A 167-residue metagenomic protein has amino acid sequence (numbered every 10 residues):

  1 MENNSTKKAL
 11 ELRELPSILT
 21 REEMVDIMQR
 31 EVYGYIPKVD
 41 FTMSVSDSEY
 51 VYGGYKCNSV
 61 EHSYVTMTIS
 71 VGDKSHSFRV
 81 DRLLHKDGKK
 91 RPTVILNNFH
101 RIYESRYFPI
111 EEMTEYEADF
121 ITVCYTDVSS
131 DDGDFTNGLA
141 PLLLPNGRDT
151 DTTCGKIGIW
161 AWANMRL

Functional and structural regions predicted by a protein language model:
M1-S77: N-terminal targeting or regulatory segments adjacent to alpha/beta-hydrolase or S9 domains
Y33, F41, S77-F78, T93 (+2 more regions): Aromatic-enriched hydrophobic runs in primary sequence
G54-L83, A140-I159: Short secondary-structure boundary segments
I69-D73, L84-K86, N98-R101, D127: Short, flexible loop/turn elements at secondary-structure junctions
K74-F78, L83-V94, E115-Y116: Proline/glycine-enriched tight loop/beta-turn segments at coil->beta junctions that connect or precede beta-strands
K90-L167: Cap/lid segment of the alpha/beta-hydrolase catalytic domain
